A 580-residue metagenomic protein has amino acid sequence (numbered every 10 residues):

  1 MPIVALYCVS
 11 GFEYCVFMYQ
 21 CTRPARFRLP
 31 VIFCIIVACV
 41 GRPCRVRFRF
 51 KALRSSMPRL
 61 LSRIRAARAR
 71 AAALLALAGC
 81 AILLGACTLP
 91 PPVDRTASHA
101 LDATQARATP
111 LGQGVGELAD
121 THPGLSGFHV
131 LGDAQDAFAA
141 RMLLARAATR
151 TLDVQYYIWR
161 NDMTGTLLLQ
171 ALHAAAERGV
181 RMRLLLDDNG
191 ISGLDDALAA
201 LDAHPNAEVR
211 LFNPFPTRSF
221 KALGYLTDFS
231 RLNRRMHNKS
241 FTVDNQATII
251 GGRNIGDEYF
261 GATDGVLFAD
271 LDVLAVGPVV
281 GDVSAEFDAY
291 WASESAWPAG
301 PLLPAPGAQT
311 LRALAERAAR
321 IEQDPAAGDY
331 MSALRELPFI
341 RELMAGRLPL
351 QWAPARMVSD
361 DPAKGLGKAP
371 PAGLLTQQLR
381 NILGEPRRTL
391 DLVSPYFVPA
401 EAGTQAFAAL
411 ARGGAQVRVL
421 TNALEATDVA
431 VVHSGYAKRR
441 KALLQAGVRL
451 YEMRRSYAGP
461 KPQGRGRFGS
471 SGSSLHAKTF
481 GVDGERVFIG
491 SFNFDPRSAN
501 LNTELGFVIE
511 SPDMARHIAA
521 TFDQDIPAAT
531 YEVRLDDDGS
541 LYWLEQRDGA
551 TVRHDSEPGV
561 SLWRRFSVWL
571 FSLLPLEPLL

Functional and structural regions predicted by a protein language model:
A5, T22-A25, A38, A52 (+1 more regions): Ala/Thr-enriched low-complexity intrinsically disordered regions
S10, P43, S55-S56, S62: Serine residues within intrinsically disordered or low-complexity segments
G11-F12, R26-I32, K51, T217: Intrinsically disordered, low-complexity segments enriched in glycine and mixed charged residues
R59, C87-K239, V243-L580: Charged, low-complexity intrinsically disordered terminal segments
L60-L75: Bacterial N-terminal signal peptides that target proteins for export
L74-G85: Bacterial N-terminal signal peptides
